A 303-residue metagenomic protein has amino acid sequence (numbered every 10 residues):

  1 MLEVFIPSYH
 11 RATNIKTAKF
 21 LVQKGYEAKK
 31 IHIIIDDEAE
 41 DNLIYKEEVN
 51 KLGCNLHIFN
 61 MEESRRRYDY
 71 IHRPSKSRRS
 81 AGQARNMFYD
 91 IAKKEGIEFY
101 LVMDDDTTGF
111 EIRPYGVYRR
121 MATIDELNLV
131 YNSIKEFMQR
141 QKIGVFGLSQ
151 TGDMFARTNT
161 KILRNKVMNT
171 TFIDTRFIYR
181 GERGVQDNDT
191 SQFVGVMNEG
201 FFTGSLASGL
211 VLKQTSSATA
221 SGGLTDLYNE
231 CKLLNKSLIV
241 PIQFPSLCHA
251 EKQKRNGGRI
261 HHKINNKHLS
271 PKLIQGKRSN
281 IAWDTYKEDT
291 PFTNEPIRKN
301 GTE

Functional and structural regions predicted by a protein language model:
L2, Q23-I33, C54: Short loop->beta transition adjacent to catalytic acidic/histidine clusters or analogous donor-positioning motifs
L2-F5, S191: Cell-envelope/extracellular polymer assembly enzymes that use nucleotide-activated donors
I6-G25, A39-E47: Short, well-formed alpha-helical segments that are part of the catalytic scaffolds of diverse glycosyltransferases
H10-T17, G184-V185, T190-E303: C-terminal catalytic/acceptor-binding lobe
N14-K19, Q83, R120-E136, N229-S237: Well-ordered, non-membrane alpha-helical segments in soluble/globular domains
D37-F99, T108-R119: Active-site-proximal specificity loops/subdomain of glycosyltransferases
F110-T190, V194, N198: Conserved catalytic core of nucleotide-sugar-dependent glycosyltransferases
